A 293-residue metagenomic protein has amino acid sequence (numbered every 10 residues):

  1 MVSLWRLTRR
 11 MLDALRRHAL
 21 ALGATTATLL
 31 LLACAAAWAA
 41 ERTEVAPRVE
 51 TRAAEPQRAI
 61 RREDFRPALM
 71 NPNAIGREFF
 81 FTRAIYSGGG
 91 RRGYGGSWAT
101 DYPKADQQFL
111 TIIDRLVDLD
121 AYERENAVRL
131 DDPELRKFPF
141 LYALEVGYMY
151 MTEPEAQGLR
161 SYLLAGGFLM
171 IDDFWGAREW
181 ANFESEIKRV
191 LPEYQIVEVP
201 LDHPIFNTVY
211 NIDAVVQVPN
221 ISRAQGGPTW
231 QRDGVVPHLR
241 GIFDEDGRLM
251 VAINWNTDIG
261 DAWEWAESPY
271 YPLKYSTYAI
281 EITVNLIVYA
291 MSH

Functional and structural regions predicted by a protein language model:
M1-R17: N-terminal secretory signal peptides that target proteins for export/translocation
G23-A35: Bacterial N-terminal signal peptides
A39-F140, L144-G147, D258-D261, W265-H293: Aromatic-Pro/Gly-enriched surface loop or interdomain linker that acts as a lid/target-recognition segment
R61, R92-G93, E179-G260, E264 (+3 more regions): An acidic, glycine-rich "communication" segment
R77-F79, R136-F140, A165-F168, Y194 (+1 more regions): Loop/turn elements at helix/coil->beta-strand transitions in domains of secreted/extracellular proteins
F81, F140-W180: Short alpha-beta junction capping motif
A84-S87, A143-V146, D172-W175, V199-D202 (+1 more regions): Active-site-proximal beta-strand/loop segments in catalytic clefts of secreted hydrolases
L119-R129, I171-G176, Y194-D202: Surface-exposed patches in mature extracellular/periplasmic domains of secreted proteins
